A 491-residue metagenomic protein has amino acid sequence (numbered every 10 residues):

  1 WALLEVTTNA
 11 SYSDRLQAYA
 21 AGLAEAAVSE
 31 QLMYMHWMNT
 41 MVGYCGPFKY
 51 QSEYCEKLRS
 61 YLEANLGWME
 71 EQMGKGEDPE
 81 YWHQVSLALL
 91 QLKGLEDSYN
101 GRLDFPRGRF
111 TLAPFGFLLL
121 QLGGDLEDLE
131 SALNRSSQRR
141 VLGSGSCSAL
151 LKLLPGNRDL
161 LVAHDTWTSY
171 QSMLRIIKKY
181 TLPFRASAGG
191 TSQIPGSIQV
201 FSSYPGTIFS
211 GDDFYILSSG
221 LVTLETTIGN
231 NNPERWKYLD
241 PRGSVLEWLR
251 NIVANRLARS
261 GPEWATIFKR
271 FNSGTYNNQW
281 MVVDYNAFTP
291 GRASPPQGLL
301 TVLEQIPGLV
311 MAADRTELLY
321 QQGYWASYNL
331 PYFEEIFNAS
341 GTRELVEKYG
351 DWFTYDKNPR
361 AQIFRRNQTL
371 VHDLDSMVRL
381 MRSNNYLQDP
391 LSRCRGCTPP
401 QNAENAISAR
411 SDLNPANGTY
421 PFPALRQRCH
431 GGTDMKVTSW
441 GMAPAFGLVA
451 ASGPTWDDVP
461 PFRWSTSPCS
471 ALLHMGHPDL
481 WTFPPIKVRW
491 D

Functional and structural regions predicted by a protein language model:
W1-L160, S169-S172, L182-F209, G220 (+3 more regions): C-terminus-biased signal that marks the final domain/tail of proteins
R175-I176: Short coil/turn segments at secondary-structure boundaries
